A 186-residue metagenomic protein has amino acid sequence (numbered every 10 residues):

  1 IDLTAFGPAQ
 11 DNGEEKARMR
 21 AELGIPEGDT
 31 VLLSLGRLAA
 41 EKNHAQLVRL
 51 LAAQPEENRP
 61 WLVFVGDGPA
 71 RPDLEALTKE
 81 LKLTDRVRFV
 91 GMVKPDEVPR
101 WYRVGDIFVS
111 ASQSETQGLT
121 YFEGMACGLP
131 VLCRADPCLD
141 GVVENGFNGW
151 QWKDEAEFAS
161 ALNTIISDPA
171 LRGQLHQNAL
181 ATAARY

Functional and structural regions predicted by a protein language model:
P8-I25: A short helix/loop element that forms part of the nucleotide-sugar donor recognition site in Leloir-type
P26-K42, V48-L51, V63: Conserved donor-binding/catalytic core segment of Leloir-type glycosyltransferases
E75-V93: Nucleotide-activated donor-binding/catalytic signature segment of Leloir-type glycosyltransferases, i.e., the conserved
M92-V93, R100-G105: Short alpha-helical donor nucleotide-sugar binding micro-motif in glycosyltransferases
Q113: Aromatic "clamp/platform" in nucleotide-sugar-dependent glycosyltransferases that forms part of the donor/acceptor
P130-C133, V143: Short hydrophobic beta-strand element within catalytic cores of glycosyltransferases and related nucleotide-activated
N145-A156, T164-P169: Conserved acidic donor-binding segment of nucleotide-sugar-dependent glycosyltransferases
L171-R185: A short, well-ordered alpha-helix in the C-terminal region of glycosyltransferases
